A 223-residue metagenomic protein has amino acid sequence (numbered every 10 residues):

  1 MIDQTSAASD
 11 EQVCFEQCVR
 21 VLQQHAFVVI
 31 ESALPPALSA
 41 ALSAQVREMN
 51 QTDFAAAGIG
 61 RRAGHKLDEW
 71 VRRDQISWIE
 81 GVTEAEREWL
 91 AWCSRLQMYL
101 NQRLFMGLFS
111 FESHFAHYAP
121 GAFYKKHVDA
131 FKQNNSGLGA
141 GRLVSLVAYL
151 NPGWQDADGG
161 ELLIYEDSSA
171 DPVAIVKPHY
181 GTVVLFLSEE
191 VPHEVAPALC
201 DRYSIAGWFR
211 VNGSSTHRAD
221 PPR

Functional and structural regions predicted by a protein language model:
M1-V183, E190-R223: Fe(II)/2-oxoglutarate oxygenase catalytic core
